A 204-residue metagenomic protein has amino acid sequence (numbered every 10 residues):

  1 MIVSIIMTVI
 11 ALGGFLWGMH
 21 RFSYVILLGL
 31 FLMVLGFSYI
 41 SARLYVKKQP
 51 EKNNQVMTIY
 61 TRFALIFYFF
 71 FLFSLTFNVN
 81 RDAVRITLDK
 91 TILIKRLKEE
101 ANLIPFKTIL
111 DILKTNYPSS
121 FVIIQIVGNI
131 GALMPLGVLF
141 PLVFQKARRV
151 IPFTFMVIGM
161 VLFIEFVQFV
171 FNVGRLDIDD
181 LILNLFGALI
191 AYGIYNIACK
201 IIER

Functional and structural regions predicted by a protein language model:
M1-N172, Y192, N196-R204: Bulky hydrophobic segments
